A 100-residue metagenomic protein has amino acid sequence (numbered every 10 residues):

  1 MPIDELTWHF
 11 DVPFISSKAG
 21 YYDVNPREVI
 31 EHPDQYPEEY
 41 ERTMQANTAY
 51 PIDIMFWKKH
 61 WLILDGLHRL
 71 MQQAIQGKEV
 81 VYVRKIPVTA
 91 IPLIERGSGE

Functional and structural regions predicted by a protein language model:
D4-L62: Short alpha-helix boundary/capping and kink motifs at helix termini
E28-H32, T89-E100: Amphipathic, charge-rich alpha-helical segments that serve as recognition/docking helices
T48, G77-E79: Short, solvent-exposed loop/edge-beta patches enriched in aromatic
W57-I75: A sequence-level detector for short glycine-anchored, His/Arg-bearing signature motifs that mark catalytic or binding
K58, P87-A90: Short beta-alpha junction loops
A74-Q76, I94-E95: A short, polar/proline- and glycine-enriched secondary-structure boundary/capping micro-motif
V80-P87: Short hydrophobic/aromatic-enriched beta-strand-loop microsegments
